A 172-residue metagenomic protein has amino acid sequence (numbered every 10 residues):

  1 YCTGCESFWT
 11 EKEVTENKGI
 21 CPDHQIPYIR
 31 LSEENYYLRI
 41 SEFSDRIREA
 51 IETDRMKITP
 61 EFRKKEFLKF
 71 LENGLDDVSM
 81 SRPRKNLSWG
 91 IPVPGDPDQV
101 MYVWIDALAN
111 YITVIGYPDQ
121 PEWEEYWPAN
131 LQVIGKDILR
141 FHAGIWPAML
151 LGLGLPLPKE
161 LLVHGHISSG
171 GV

Functional and structural regions predicted by a protein language model:
Y1-T15: Cys/His-rich Zn2+-binding cysteine-cluster or related metal-binding knuckle/ribbon modules and their
G4, P22-V172: Structured secondary-structure scaffolds
K18: Residues immediately within or flanking Cys/His clusters that coordinate Zn2+ in small zinc-binding modules
